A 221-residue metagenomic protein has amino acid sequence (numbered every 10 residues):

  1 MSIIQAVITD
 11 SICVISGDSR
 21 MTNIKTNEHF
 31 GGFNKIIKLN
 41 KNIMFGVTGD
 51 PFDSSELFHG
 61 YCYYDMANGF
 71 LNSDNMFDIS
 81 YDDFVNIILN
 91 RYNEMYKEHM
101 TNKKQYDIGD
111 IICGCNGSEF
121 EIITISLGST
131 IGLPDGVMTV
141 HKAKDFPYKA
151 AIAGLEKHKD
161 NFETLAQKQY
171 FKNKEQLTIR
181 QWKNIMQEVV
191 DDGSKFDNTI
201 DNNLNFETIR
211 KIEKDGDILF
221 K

Functional and structural regions predicted by a protein language model:
M1-K221: N-terminal nucleophile
